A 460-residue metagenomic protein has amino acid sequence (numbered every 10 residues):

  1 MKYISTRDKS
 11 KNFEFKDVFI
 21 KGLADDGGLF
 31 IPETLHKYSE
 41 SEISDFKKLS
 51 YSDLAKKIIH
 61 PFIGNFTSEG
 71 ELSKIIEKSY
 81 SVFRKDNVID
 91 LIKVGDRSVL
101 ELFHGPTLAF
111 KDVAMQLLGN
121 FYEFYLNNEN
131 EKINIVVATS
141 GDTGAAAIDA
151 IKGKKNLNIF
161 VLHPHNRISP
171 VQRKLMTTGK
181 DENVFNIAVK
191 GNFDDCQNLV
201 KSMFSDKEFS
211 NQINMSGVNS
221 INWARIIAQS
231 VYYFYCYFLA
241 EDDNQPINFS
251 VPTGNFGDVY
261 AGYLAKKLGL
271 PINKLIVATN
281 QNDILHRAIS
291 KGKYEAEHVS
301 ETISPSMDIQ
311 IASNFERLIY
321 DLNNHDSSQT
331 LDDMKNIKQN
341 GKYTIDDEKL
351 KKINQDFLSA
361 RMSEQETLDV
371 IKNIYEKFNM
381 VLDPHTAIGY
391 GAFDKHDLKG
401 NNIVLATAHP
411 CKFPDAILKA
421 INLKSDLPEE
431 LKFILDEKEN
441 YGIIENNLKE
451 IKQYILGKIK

Functional and structural regions predicted by a protein language model:
M1-K460: PLP-dependent amino-acid enzyme catalytic core
